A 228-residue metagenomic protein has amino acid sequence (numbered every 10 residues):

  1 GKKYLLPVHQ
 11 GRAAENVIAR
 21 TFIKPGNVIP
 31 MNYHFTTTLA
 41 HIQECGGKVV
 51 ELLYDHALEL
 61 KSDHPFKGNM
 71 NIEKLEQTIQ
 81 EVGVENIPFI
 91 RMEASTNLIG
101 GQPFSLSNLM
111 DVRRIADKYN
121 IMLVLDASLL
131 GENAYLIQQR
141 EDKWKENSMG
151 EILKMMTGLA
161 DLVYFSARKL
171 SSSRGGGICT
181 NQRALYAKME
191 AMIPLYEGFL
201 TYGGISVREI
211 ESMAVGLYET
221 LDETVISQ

Functional and structural regions predicted by a protein language model:
G1-Q228: Conserved PLP-enzyme active-site core in the AAT-like
